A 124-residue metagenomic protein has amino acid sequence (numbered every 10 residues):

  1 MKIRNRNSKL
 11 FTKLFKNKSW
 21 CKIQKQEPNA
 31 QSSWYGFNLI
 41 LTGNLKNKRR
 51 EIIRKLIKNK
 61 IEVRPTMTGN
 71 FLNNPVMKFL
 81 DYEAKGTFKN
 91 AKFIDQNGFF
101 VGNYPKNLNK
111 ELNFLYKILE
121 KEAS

Functional and structural regions predicted by a protein language model:
M1-S124: PLP-dependent aminotransferase class I/II
